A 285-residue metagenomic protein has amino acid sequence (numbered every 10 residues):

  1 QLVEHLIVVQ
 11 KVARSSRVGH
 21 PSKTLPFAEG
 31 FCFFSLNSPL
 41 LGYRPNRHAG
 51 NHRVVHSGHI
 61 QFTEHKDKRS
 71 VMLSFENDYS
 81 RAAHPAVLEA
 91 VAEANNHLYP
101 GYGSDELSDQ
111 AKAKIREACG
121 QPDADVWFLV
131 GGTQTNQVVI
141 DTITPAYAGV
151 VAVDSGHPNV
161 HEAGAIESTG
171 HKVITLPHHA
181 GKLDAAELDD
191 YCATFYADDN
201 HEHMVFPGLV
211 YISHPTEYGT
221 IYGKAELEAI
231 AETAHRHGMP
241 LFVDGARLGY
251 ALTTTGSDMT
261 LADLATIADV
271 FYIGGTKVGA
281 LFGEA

Functional and structural regions predicted by a protein language model:
Q1, V12, P21-L36, R69: Positively charged N-terminal leader segments that act as targeting/secretion signals
Q1-L2, A13-S15, N37-Q61, D67: Short, positively charged low-complexity motifs
S35, R47, G58, E64-V87: Contiguous N-terminal and early-domain "leader" segments and peripheral loops that mark the onset or edge of a domain
L73-A285: Conserved PLP-enzyme active-site core in the AAT-like
